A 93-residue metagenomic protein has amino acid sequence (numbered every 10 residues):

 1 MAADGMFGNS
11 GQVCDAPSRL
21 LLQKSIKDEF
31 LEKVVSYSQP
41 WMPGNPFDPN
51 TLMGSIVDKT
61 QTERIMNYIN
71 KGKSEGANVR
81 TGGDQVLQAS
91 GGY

Functional and structural regions predicted by a protein language model:
M1-Y93: ALDH superfamily catalytic-core signature
